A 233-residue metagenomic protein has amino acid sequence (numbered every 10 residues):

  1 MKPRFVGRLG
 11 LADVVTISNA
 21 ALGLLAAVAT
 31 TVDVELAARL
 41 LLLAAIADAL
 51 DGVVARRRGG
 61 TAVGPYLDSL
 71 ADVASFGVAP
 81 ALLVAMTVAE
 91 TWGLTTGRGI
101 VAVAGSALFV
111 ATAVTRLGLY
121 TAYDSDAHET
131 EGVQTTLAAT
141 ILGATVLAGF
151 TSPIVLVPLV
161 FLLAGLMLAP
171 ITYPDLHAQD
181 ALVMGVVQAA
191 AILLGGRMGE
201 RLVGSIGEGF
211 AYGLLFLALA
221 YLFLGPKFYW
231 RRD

Functional and structural regions predicted by a protein language model:
M1-A49, V186, A190, G195-R201 (+1 more regions): Topogenic membrane-insertion module of multi-pass membrane proteins
K2, D51-A62, A111-A127, G165-L176 (+1 more regions): C-terminal ends of transmembrane helices
R4-D13, Y66-L67, Y123-G132, D175-D180: Short, amphipathic, aromatic/basic-enriched membrane-interface segments that mark the entry/exit of transmembrane
L11-I17, G60-Y120: Multi-pass membrane catalytic core of lipid/isoprenoid biosynthesis enzymes
V14-S18, L70, H128-T140: Membrane-interface loop-to-helix entry segments
A21, I46-V54, L70, A74: Active-site His/Glu-centered metal-binding helix of metallohydrolases
L25-R39, P80-A104, G143-V157, R197-G209: Helix-coil boundary and interhelical linker segments in multi-pass alpha-helical membrane proteins
T130-D233: C-terminal membrane-associated helical module and adjoining short loops/tails
